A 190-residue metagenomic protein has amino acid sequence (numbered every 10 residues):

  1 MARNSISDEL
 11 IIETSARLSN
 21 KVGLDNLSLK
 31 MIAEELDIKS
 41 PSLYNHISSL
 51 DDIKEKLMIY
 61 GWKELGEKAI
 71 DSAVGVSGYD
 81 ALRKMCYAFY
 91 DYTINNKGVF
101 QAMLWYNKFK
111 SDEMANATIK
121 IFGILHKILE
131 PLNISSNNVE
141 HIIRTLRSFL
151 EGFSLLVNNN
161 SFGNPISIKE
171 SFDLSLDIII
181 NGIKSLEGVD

Functional and structural regions predicted by a protein language model:
L10, T14, L18-D52, K56: Helix-turn-helix
I11-S19, G61, L65, F89 (+1 more regions): Short hydrophobic clusters on alpha-helical segments that form packing/core surfaces in small helical domains
S19, I53-G61, F100-M103, N107 (+1 more regions): Alpha-helical DNA-contacting segments of helix-turn-helix folds
I59-K84, F122-P131: Amphipathic alpha-helical linker/stalk segments
I70-G98, S136, I142-L146: Hydrophobic alpha-helical connector segments
Y90-D112, F153-G163: Amphipathic alpha-helical segments used for helix-helix packing
A102, S148-P165, I180-V189: Amphipathic C-terminal alpha-helical segment
K108-S136, E140-R144, E170-N181: Amphipathic alpha-helical packing segments from all-alpha helical-bundle domains
